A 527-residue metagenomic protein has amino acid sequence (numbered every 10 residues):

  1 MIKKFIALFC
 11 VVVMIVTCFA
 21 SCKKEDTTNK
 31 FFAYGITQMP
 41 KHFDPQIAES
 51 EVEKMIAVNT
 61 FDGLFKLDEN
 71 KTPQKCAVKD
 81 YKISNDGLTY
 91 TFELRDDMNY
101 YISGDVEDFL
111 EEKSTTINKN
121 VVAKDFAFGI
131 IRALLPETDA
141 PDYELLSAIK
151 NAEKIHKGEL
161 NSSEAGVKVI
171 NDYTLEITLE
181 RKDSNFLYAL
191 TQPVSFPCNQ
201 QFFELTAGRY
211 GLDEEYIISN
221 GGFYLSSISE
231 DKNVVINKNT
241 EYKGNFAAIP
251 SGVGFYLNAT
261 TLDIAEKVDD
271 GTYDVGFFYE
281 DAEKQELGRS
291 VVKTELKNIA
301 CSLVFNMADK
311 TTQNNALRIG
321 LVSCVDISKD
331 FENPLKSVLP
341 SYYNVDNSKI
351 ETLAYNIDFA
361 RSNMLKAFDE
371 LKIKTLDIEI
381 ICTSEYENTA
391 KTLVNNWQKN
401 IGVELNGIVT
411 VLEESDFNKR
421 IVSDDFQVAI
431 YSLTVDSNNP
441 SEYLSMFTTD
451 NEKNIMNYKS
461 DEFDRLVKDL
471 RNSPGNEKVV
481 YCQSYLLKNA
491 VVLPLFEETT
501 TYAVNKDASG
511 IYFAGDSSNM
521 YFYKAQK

Functional and structural regions predicted by a protein language model:
G35-N85, I218: N-terminal lobe/hinge region of extracytoplasmic solute-binding protein
D80-L145, E176, T311-Q313: Aromatic- and charge-enriched surface segment that lines or borders ligand/interaction sites
G158-A165, D172-Y173, T178-G252, L262: Gly/Pro-rich hinge or "lid" segments in bacterial periplasmic/extracellular proteins
E241-Q285: Ligand-site clamp/hinge motif
A308-I357, R361, T389, Q483-V492: Periplasmic-binding protein-like
K366-T434, T500: Ligand/substrate-recognition segments at binding pockets and active sites
E404-F417, E442-K506, K527: Extracytoplasmic/peripheral linker and loop segments enriched in polar/acidic and small residues with frequent Thr/Pro
Y502-K527: Long beta-strand-rich cores associated with HINT superfamily self-processing modules
